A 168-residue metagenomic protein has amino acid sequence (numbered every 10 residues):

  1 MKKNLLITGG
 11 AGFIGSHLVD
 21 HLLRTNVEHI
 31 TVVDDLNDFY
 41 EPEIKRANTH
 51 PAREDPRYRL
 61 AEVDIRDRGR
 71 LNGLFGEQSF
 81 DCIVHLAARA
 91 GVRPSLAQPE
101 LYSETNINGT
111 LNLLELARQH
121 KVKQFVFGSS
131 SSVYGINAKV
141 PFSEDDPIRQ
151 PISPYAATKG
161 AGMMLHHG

Functional and structural regions predicted by a protein language model:
M1-G168: N-terminal Rossmann-like NAD(P)+-binding domain of SDR-like oxidoreductases, especially those catalyzing
